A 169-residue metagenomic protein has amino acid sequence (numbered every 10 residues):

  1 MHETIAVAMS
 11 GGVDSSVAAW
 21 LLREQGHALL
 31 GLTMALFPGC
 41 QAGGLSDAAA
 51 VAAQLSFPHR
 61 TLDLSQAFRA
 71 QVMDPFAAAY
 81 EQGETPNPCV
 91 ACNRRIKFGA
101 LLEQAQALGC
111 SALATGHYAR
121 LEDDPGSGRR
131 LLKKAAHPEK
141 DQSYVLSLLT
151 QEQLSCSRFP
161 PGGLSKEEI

Functional and structural regions predicted by a protein language model:
M1-L148, G163-E168: ATP-dependent adenylation/nucleotidyltransferase module used to activate substrates
S147-S157: Acidic/polar active-site rim loop that often engages polyanionic ligands
S157-G163: Short beta-strand and adjoining strand-loop segment in the mid-core of the Rossmann-like NAD(P)-dependent dehydrogenase
